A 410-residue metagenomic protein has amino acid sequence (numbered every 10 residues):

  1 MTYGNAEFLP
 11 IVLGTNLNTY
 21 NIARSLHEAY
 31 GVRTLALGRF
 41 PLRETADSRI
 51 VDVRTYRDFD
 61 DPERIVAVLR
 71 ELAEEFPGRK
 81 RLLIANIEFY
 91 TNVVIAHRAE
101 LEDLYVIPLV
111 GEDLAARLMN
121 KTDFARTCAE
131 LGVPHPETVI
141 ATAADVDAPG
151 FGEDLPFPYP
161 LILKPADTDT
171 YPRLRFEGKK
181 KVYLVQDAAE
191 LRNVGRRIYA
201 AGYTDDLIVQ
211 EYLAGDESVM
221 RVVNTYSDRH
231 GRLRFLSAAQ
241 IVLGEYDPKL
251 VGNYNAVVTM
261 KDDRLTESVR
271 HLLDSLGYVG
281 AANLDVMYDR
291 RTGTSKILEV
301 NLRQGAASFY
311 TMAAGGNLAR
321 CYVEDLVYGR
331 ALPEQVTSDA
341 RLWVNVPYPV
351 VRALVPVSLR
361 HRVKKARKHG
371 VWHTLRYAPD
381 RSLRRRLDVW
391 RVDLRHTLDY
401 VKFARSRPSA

Functional and structural regions predicted by a protein language model:
M1-V110, A144-G150, L398-P408: ATP-binding N-terminal substructure of ATP-dependent carboxylate-amine bond-forming enzymes
R117-L207, R229-H230: Active-site nucleotide/adenylate-binding loops and adjacent lid/helix of ATP-dependent enzymes
Q186-D247, M260-E267, Y288, T294-K296: Phosphate-binding site of ATP-dependent enzymes
I208, A281-N283, L332-S338: Flexible, glycine/charged-enriched surface loops at secondary-structure junctions
V242-Y246, L250-Y254, N301-G315: Glycine-rich phosphate/pyrophosphate-binding beta-alpha loops
P248-V251, T259-L284: Oxyanion-binding "anion nests"
L273-F309: Conserved metal-phosphate-binding beta-hairpin within the catalytic cores of diverse ATP-dependent phosphoryl-transfer
E324-A410: Peripheral (often C-terminal) accessory segments that flank ATP-dependent C-N-forming ligase machineries
